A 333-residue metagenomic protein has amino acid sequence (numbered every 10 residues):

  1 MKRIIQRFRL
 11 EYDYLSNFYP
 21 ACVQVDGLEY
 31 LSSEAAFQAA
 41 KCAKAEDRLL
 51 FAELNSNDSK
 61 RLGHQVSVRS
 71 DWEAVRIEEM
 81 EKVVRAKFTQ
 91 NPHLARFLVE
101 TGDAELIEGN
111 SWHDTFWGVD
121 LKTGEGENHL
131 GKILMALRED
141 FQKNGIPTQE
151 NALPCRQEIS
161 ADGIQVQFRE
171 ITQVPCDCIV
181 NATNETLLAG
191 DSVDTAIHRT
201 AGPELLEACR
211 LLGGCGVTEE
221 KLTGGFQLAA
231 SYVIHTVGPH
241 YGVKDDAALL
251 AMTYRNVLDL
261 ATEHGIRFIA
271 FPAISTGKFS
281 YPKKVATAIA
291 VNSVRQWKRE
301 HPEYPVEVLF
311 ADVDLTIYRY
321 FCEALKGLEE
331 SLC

Functional and structural regions predicted by a protein language model:
M1-L153: Charged, low-complexity intrinsically disordered segments
S33-E34, D191, L315: Alpha-helix N-cap/helix-start capping motif
G102, R138, A201, L205 (+5 more regions): Structural signal for hydrophobic packing residues in well-ordered secondary-structure cores of soluble enzyme domains
L153-H264: Glycine-/small-residue-enriched capping loops at alpha/beta junctions
H240-C333: Phosphate/ribose-phosphate-bearing ligand recognition and processing surfaces, centered on ADP-ribose/NAD(+/P+) systems
